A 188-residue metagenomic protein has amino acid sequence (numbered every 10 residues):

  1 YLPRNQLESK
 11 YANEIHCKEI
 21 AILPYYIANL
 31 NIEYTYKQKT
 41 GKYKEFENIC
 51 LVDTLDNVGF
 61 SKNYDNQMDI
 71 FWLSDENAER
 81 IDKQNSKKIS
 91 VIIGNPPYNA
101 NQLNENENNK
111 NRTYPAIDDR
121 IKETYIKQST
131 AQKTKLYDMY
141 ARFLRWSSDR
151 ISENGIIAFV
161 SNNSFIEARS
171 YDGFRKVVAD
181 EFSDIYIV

Functional and structural regions predicted by a protein language model:
Y1-I187: SAM-dependent methyltransferase catalytic region
